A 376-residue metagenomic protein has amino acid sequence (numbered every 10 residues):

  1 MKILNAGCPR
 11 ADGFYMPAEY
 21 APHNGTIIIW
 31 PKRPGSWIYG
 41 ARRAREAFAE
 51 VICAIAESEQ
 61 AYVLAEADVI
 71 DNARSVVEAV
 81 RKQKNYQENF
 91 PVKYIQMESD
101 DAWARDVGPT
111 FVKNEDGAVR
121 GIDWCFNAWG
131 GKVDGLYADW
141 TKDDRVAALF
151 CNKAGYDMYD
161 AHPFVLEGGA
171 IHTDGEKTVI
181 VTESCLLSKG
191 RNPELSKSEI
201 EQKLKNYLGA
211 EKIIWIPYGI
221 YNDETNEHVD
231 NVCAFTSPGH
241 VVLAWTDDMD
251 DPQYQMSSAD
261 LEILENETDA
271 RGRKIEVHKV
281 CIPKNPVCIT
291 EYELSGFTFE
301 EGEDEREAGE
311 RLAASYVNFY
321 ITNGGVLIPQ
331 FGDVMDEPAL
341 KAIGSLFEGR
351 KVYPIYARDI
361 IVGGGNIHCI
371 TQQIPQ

Functional and structural regions predicted by a protein language model:
M1-Q376: Histidine/cysteine-enriched polar flanking segments
